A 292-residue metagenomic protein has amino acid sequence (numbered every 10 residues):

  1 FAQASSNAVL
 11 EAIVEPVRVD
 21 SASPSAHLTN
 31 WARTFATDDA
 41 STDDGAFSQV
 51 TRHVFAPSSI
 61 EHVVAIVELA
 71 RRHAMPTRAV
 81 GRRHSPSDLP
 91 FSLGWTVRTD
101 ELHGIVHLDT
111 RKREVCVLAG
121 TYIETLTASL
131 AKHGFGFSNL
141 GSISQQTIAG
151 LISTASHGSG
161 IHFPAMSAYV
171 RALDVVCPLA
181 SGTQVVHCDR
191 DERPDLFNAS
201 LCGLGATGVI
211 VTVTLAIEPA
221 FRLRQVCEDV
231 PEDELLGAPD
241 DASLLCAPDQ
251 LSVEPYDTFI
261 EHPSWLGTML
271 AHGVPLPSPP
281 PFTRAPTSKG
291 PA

Functional and structural regions predicted by a protein language model:
F1-A2: N-terminal export leaders
S5-G45, S87-S92, S243-A292: Cofactor-binding catalytic cores of oxidoreductases
A26-V54, E114-C116, F163-V176: Active-site-proximal helix-loop elements at catalytic-domain edges
G45-S142, A155-G160: Glycine-rich N-terminal segment of FAD-binding domains in flavoprotein oxidoreductases, spanning the beta-loop-helix
S87-V106, I161-A180, V209-A216: Structural signature of FAD isoalloxazine-binding scaffolds in flavoprotein oxidoreductases
S153, V170-A292: C-terminal substrate-binding/cap subdomain adjacent to the FAD-binding core in PCMH-type and related FAD-linked
G158-F163, L196-A199: Catalytic micro-motifs at enzyme active sites that drive phosphoryl/nucleotidyl and oxygen chemistry
